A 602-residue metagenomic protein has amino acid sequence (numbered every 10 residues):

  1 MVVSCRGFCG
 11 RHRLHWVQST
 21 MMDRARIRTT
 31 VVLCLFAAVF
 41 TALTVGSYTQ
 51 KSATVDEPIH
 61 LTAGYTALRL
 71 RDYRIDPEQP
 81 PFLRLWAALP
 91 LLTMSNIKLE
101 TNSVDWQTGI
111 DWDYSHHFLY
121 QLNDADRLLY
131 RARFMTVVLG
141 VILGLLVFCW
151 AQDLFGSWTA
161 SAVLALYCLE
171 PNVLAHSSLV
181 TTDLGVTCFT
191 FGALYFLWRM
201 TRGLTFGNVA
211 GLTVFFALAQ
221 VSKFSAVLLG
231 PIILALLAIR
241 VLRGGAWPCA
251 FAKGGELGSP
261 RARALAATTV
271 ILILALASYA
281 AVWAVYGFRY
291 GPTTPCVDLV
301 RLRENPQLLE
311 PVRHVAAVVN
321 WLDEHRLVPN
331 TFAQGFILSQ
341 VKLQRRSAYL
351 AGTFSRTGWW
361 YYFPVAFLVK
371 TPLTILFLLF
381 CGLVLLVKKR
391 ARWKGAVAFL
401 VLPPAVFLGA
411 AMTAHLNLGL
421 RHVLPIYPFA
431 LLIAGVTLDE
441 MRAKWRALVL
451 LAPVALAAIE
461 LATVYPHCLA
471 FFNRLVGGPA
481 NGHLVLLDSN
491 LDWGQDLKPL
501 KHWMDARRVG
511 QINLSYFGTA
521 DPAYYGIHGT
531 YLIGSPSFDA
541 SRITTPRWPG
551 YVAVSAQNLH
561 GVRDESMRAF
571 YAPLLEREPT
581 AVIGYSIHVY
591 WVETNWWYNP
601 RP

Functional and structural regions predicted by a protein language model:
V3-R6, R13-Q18, H314-V319, L343-A351 (+2 more regions): C-terminal luminal/periplasmic domains and tails of membrane-associated envelope-modifying transferases
R24-I27, V31, D153, G245-T269 (+2 more regions): Membrane-interface helix-loop-helix junctions at transmembrane boundaries of multi-pass membrane enzymes, predominantly
C34-L35, P231-A238, T268-L276, A280 (+3 more regions): Signature aromatic-anchored transmembrane alpha helix within multi-pass, membrane-resident enzymes that catalyze glycan
R74-M135, P295-R356: Interfacial juxtamembrane loops and adjacent helix segments that form the catalytic/substrate-binding surfaces
Q152, A193-V209: Membrane-interface transmembrane helices that cradle and orient dolichyl/undecaprenyl
V163-C168, Y195, F216, Q220: Short helix- or helix-capping micro-motifs that position conserved polar/aromatic residues at function-defining sites
H176, D183-V186, A219, L228 (+4 more regions): Hydrophobic/aromatic-rich transmembrane helices and adjacent perimembrane loops
A366, T371-K394, L451: Hydrophobic, aromatic-rich transmembrane alpha-helices and their immediate juxtamembrane boundary segments
